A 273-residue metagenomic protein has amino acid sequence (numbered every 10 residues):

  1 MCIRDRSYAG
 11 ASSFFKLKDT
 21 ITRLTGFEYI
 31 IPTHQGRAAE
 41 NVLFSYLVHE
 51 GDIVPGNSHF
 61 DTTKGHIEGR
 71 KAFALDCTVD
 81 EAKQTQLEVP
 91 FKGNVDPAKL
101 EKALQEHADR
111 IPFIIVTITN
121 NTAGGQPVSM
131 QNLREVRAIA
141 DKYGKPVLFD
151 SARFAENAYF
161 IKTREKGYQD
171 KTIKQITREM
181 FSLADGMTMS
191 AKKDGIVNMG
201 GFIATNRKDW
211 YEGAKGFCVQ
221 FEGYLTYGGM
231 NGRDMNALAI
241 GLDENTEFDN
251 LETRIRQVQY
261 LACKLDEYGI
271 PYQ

Functional and structural regions predicted by a protein language model:
M1-I3: Short, small-residue-biased leader/transition segments that mark boundaries at the very start of proteins
Y8-I30, H34-Y272: Conserved PLP-enzyme active-site core in the AAT-like
